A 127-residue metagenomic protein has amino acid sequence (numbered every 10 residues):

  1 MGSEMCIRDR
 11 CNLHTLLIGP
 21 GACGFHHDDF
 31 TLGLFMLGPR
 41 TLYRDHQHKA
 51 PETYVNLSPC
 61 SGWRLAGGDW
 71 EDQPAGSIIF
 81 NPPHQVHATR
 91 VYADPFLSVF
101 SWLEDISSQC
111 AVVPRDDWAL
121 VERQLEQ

Functional and structural regions predicted by a protein language model:
M1-I7: Short, small-residue-biased leader/transition segments that mark boundaries at the very start of proteins
R8-P39, D45: A short glycine-rich, His/Asp/Glu-containing loop-to-beta-strand
T15-L16, L32-M36, V55, I78 (+1 more regions): Ordered hydrophobic segments in well-structured contexts
T31, G38, K49-A50, P74-A75 (+1 more regions): Short, well-ordered loop/turn elements at secondary-structure boundaries
L34-P39, Q47-W63: Short, conserved beta-strand element in jelly-roll/cupin
Y43-H46, W63-L65, N81, V86-Y92: Short beta-strand His + acidic residue motifs that chelate non-heme Fe in jelly-roll/DSBH and cupin folds
T53, G67-V86: Short acidic-glycine-tyrosine-enriched beta hairpin
Y92-Q127: Double-stranded beta-helix
